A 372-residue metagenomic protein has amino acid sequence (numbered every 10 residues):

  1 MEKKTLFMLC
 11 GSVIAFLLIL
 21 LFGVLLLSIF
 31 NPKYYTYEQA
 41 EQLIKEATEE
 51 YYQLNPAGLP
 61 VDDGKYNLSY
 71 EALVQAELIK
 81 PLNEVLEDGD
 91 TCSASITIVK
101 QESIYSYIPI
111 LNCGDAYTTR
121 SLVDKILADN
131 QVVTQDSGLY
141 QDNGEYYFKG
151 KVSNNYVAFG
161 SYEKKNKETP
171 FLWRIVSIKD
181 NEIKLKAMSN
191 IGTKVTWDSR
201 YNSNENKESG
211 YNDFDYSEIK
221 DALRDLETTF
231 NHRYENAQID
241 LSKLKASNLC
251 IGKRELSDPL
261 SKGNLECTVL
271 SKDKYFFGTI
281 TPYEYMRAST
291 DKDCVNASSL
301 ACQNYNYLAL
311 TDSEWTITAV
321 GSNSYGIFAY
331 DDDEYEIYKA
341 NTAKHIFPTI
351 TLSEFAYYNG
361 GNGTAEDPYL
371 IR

Functional and structural regions predicted by a protein language model:
M1-L43, T364: Gram-positive cell-envelope targeting signals
L27, N31-Y66: Conserved hydrophobic/amphipathic alpha-helical signal-anchor segments
A47-L54, A76-E77, I178, M188 (+1 more regions): Structured segments of extracytoplasmic/periplasmic soluble domains in secreted or envelope-associated proteins
L54-L59, I79-E84, S324-G326, F355-N359: Substrate-binding/catalytic groove segments of enzymes that remodel or degrade extracellular structural polymers
P60-V99, K125-I126, K245-A246, G263 (+1 more regions): Extracellular/periplasmic head regions of type IV pilus-like filament subunits
K65, E102-I104, N181-E182: A generic structural signal for beta-strand entry/edge sites
A94-Y117: Long, compositionally biased
Y117-R372: Collagenous Gly-X-Y triple-helix signature in extracellular proteins
